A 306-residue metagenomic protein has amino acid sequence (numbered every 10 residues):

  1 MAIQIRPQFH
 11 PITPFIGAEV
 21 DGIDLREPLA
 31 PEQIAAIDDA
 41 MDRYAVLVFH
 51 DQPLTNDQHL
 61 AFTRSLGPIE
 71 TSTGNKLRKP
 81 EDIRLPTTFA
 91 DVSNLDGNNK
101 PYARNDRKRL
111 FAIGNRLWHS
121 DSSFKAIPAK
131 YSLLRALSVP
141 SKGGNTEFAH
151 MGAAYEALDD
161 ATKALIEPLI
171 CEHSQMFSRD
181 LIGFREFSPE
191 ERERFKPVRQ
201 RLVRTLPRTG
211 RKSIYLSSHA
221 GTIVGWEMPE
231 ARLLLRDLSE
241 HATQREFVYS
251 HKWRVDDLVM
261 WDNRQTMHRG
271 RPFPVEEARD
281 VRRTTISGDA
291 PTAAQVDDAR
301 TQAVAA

Functional and structural regions predicted by a protein language model:
A2-M260, R264-A306: Fe(II)/2-oxoglutarate oxygenase catalytic core
